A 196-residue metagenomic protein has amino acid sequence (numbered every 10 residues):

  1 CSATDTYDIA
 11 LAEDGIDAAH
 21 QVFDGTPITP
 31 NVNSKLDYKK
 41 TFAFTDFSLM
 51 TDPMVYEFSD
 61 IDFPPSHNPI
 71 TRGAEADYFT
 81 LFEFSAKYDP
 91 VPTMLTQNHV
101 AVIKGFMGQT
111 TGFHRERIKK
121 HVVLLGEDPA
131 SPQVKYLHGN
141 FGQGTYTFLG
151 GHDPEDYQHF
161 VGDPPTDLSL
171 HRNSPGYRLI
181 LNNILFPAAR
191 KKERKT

Functional and structural regions predicted by a protein language model:
C1-S2: Short, thiol/selenol-centered motifs that function as redox-active sites or metal-ligating centers
D5-V122: An acidic, glycine-rich "communication" segment
T6-H20, P30-V32, D37, A43 (+1 more regions): Extracellular ligand-binding/catalytic regions of CAZymes and related secreted enzymes and adhesion modules
